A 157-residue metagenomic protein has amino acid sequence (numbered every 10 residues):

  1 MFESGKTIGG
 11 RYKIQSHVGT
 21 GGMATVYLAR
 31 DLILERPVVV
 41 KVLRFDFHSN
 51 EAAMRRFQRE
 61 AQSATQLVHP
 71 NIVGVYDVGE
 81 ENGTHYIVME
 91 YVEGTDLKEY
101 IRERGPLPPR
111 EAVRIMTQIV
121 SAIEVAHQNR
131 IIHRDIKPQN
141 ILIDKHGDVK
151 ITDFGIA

Functional and structural regions predicted by a protein language model:
M1-A157: Conserved ATP-binding/catalytic core of the eukaryotic-like protein kinase fold, especially serine/threonine kinases
